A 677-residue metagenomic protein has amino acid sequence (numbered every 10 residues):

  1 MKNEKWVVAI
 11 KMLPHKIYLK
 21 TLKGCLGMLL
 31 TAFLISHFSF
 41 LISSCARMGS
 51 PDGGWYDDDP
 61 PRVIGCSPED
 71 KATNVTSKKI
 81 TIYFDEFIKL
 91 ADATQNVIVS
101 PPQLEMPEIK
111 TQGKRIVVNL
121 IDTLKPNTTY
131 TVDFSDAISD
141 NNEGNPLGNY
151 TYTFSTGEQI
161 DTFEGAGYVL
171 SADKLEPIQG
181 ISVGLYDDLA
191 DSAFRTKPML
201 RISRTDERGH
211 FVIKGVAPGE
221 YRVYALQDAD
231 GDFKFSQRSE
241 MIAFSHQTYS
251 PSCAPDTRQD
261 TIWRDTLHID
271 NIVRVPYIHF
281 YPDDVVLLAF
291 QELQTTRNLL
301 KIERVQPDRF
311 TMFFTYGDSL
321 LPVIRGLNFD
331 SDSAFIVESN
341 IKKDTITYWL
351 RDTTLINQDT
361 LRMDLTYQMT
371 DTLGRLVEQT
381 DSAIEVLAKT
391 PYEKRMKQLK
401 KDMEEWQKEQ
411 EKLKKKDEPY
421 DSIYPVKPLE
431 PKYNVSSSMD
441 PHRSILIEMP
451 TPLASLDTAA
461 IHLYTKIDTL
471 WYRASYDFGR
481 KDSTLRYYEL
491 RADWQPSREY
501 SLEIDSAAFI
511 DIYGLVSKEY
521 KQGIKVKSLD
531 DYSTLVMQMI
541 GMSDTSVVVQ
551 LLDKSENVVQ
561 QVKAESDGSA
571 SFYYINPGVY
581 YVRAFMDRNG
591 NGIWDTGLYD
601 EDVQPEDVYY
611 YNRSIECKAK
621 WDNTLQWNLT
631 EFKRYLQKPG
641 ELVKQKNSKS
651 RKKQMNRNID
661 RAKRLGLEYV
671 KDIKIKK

Functional and structural regions predicted by a protein language model:
E4-A9, A32: Acidic, Ala/Val/Gly-enriched low-complexity intrinsically disordered segments
V8-L26, S36-K677: N-terminal targeting or signal-anchor segments and their processing/structural boundaries
